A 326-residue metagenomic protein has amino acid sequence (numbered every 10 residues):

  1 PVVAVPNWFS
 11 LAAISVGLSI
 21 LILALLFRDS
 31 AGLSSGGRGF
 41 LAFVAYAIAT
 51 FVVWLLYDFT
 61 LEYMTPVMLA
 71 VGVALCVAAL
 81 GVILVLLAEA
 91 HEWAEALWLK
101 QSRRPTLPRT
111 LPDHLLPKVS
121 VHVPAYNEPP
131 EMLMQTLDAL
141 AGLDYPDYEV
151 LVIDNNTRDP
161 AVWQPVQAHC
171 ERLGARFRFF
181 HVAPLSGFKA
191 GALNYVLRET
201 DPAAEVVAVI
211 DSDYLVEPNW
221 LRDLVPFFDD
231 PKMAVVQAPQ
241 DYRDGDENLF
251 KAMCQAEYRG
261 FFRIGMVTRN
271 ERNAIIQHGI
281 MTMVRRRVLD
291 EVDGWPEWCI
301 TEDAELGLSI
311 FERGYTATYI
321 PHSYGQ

Functional and structural regions predicted by a protein language model:
P1-D113: N-terminal membrane-anchoring/stem segments of glycan-assembly enzymes
P117-S120, E149, E305: Cell-envelope/extracellular polymer assembly enzymes that use nucleotide-activated donors
S120-E128, L143, F227: A conserved hydrophobic helix/loop-capping motif in glycosyltransferases and polysaccharide synthases
L137-D147: Short, acidic, metal-binding catalytic loop of nucleotide-sugar glycosyltransferases
P146, D154-V166, A183-S186: A conserved acidic beta->alpha catalytic loop
N156, I210-L215, W298, I310: The conserved acidic donor/metal-binding loop of glycosyltransferases
A168-E205, P218-I300, E305, S309-E312: Long helical/loop segments within the catalytic core of UDP-sugar-dependent glycosyltransferases, especially the large
P239, G314, T318-G325: Catalytic beta-strand/loop signature of glycosyltransferases that borders the donor
